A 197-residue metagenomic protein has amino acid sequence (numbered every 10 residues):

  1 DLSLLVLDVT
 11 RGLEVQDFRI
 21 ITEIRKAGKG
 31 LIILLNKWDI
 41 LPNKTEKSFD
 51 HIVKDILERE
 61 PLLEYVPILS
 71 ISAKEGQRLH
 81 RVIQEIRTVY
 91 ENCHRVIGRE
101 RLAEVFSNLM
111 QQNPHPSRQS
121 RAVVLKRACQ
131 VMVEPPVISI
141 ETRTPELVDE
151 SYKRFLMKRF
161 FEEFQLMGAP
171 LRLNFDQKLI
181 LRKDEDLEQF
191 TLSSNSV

Functional and structural regions predicted by a protein language model:
D1: Conserved acidic residues
L5, R11-V197: C-terminal-of-GTPase-core extension/linker across diverse P-loop GTPases
